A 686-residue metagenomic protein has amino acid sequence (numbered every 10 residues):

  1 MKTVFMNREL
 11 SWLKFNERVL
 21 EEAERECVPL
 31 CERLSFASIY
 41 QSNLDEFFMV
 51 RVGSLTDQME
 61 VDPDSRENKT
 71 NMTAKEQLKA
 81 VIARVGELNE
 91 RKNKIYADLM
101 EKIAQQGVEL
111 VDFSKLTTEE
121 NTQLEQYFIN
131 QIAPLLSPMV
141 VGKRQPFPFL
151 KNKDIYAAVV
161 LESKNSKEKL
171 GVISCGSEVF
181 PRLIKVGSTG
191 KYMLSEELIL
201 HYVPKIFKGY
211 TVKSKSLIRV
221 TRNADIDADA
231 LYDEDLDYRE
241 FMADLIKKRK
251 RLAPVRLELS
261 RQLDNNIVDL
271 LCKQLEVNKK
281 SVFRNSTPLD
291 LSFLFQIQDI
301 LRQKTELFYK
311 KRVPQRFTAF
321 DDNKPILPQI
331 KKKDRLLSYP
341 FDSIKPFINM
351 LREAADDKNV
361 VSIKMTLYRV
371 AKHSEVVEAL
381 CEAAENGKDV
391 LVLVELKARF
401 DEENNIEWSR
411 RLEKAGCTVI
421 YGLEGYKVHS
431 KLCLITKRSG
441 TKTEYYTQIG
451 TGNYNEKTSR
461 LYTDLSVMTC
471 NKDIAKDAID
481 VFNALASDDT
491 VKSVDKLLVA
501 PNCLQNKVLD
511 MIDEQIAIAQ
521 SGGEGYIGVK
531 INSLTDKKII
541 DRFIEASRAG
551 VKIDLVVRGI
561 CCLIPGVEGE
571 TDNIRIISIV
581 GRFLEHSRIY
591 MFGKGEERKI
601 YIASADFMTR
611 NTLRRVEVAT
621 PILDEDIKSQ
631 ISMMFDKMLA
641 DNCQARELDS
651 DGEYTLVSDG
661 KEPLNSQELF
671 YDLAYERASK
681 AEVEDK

Functional and structural regions predicted by a protein language model:
M1-I527, E545, A549, C561-K686: N-terminal localization/anchoring segments of enzymes in phospholipid and broader phosphate metabolism
K537-I544: Glycine/threonine-rich ATP-lid/beta-loop region of ATP-binding domains
K552-V556: Hydrophobic alpha/beta core scaffold segments
